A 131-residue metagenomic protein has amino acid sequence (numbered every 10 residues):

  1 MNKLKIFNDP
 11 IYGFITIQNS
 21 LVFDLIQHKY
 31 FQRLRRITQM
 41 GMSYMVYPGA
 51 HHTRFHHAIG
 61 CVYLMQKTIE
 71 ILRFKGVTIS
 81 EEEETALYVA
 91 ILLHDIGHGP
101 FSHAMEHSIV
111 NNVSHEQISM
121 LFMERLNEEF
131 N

Functional and structural regions predicted by a protein language model:
M1-T38, M45-Y88, G97-N131: Sequence-structural signature of the catalytic-core scaffold of metal-dependent phosphohydrolases that act on
